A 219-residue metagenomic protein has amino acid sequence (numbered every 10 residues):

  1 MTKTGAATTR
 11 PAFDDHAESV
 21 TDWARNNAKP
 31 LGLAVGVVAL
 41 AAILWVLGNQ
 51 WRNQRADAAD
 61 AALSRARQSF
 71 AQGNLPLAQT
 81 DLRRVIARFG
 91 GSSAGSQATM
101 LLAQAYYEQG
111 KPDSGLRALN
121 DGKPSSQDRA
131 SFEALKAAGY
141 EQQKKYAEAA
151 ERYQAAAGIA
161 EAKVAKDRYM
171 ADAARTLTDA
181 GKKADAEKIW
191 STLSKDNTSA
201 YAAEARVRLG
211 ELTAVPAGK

Functional and structural regions predicted by a protein language model:
M1-V37: N-terminal positive-inside, membrane-proximal cytosolic segments immediately preceding the first
P30, Q54, I86-G95, Q109 (+3 more regions): Short solvent-exposed coil/turn linkers within tandem alpha-helical repeat scaffolds
A58-M100: Short extracytoplasmic
L75-P76, P112, Y146, K183: TPR-repeat structural position
